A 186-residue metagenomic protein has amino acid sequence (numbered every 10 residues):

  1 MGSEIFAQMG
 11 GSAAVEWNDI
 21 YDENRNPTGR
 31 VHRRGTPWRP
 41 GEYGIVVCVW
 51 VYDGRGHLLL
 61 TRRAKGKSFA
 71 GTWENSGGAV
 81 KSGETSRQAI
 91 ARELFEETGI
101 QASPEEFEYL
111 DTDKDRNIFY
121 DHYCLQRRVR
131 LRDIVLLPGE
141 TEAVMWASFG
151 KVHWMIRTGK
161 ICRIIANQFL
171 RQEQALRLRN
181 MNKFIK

Functional and structural regions predicted by a protein language model:
F6-C48, Y52-G54: Acidic, metal-coordinating catalytic segment for phosphate/diphosphate chemistry, firing primarily on the Nudix
N18, H57-L58, V144: A residue-level structural signature of the nucleotidyltransferase/glycosyltransferase Rossmann-like core
N24, D53-G56, A64, Q126-L131 (+1 more regions): Short loop segments at secondary-structure junctions
R39-G41, F69-E74, M145: A short, polar/proline- and glycine-enriched secondary-structure boundary/capping micro-motif
V46-G77: A glycine-rich, hydrophobic loop/mini-helix early in the fold
A79-I164: Unchanged
C162-K186: Charged phosphate-binding loop/patch that engages nucleotide di/tri-phosphates or the phosphate backbone of nucleic
